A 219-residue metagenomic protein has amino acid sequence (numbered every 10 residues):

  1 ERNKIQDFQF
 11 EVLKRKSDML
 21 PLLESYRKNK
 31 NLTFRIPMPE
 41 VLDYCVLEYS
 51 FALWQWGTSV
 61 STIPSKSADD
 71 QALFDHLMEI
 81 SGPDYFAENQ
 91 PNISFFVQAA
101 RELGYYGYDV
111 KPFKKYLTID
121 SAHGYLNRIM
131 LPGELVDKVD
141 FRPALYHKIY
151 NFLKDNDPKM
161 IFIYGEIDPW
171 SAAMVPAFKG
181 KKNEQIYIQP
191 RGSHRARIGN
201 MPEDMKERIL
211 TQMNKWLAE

Functional and structural regions predicted by a protein language model:
E1-T33, H147-D155: The feature captures the conserved acid-bearing segment of alpha/beta-hydrolase catalytic domains
K16-F141: Alpha/beta-hydrolase fold active-site neighborhood
G82-Y85, A144-I149, S171-A173: Short alpha-helical segments and helix-capping/turn motifs at coil-helix boundaries
P91-N92, L153-N156, F178-K181: Extracellular/periplasmic catalytic domains that process cell-envelope and extracellular macromolecules
V110-K111, P169-M174: Conserved alpha/beta-hydrolase "acid-adjacent" motif
N156, F162-Y164: Short beta-strand/loop motif that positions the catalytic acidic residue of the alpha/beta-hydrolase fold
G165-I167, V175-N200: Low-complexity, glycine/alanine/valine/leucine- and proline-rich hydrophobic stretches
Q189-E219: Catalytic active-site module of serine/aspartate enzymes centered on a nucleophile-bearing elbow/loop
